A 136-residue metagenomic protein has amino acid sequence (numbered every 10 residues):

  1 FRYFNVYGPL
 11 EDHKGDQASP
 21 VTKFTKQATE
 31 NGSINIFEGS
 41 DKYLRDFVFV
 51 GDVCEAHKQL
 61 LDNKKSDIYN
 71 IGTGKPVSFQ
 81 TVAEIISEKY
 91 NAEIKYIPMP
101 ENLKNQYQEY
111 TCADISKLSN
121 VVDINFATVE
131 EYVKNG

Functional and structural regions predicted by a protein language model:
F1-S19: Flexible, glycine-rich beta-alpha linker
R2-F4, T25-E30: Active-site Tyr-X1-5-Lys
A28-G136: C-terminal substrate-binding subdomain of Rossmann-fold SDR/epimerase-dehydratase oxidoreductases
